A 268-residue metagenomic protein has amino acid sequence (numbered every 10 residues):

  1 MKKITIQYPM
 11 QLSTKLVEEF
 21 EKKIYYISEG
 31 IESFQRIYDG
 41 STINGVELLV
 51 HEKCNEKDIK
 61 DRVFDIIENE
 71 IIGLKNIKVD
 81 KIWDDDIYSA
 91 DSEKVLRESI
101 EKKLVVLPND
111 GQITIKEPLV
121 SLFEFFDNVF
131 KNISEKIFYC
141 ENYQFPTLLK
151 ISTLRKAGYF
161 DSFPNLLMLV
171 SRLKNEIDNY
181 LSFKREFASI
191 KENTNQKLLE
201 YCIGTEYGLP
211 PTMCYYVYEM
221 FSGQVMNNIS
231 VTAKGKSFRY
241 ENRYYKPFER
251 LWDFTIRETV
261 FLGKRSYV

Functional and structural regions predicted by a protein language model:
K2-V268: TRNA-recognition modules of translation machinery and tRNA-sensing kinases, especially anticodon-binding
